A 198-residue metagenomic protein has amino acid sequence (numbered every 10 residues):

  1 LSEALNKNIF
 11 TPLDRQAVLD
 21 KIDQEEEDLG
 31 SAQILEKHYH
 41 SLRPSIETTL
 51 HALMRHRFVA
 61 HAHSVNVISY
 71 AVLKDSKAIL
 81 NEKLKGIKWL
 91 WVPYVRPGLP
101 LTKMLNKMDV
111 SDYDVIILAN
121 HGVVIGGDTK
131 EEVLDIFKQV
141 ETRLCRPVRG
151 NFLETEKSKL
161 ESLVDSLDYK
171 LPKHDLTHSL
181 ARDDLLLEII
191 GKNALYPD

Functional and structural regions predicted by a protein language model:
L1-D198: Glycine-rich flexible loops
